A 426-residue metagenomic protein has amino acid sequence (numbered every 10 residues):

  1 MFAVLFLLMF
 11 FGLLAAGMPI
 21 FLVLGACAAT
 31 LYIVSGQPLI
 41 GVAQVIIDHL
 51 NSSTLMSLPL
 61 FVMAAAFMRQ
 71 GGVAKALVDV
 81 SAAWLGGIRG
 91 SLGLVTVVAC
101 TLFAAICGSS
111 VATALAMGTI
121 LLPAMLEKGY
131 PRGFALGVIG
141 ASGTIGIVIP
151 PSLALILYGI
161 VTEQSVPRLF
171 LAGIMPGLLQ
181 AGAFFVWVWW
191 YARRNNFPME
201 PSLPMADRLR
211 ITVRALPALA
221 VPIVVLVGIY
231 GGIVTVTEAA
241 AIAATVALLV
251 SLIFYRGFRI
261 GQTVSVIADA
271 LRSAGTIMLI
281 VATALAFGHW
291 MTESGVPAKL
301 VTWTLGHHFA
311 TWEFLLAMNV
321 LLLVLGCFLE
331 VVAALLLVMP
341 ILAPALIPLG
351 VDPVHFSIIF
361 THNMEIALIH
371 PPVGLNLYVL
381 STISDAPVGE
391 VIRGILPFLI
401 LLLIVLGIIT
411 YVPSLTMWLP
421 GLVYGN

Functional and structural regions predicted by a protein language model:
M1-N426: Alpha-helical transmembrane segments of multi-pass membrane transport proteins
